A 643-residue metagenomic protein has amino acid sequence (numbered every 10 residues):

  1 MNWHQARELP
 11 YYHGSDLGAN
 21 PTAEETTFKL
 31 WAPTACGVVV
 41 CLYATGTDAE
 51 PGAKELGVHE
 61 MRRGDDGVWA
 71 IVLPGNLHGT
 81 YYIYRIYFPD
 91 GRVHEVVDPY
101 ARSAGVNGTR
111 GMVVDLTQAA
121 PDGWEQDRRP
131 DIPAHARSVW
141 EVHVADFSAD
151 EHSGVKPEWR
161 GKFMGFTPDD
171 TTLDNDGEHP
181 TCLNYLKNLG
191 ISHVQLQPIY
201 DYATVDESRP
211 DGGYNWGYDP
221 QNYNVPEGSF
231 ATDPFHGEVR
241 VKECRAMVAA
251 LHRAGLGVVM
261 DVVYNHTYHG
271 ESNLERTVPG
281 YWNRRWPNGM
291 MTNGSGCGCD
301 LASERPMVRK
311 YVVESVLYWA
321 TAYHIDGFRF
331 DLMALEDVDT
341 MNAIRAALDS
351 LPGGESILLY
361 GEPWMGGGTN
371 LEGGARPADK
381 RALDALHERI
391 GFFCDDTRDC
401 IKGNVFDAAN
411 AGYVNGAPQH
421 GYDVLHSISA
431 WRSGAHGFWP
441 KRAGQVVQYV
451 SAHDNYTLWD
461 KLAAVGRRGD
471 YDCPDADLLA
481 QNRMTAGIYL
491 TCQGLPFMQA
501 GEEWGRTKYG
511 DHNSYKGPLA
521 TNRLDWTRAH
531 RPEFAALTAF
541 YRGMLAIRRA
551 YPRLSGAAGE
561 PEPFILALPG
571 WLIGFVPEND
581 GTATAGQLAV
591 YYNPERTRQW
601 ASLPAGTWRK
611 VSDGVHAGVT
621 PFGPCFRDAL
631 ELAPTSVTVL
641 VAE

Functional and structural regions predicted by a protein language model:
M1-E25, P51-E55, G64-P168: The feature marks proteins involved in alpha-glucan
Y11-S15, G494-D511, T521-R523, T527-L588: Glycan-recognition and catalytic regions of carbohydrate-active enzymes
E24-C36, P563-P604: Carbohydrate-binding surface patches
L30, C36-A49, R598-G614: Beta-strand-rich binding/interaction modules
L30, Y84, V142, L196 (+9 more regions): Conserved, mostly hydrophobic/aromatic
A32, H78-T80, F622-E643: C-terminal beta-strand-rich structural cap/linker in extracellular carbohydrate-active enzymes
N107, V114, R345-A346, S350-L351 (+5 more regions): Conserved alpha/beta catalytic core and glycan-binding cleft of carbohydrate-active enzymes
A145-Y323, L332-P352, L358, T369: Substrate-binding/active-site clefts of carbohydrate-active enzymes
